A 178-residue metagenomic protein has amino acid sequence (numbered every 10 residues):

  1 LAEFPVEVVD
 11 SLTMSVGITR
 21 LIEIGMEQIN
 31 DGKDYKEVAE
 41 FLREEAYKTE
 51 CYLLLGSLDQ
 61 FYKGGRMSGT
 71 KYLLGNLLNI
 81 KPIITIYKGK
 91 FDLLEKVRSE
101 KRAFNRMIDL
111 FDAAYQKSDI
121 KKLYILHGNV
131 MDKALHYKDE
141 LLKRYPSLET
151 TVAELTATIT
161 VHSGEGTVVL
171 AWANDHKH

Functional and structural regions predicted by a protein language model:
L1-E7, T13-H178: Mixed-charge interfacial surface used for oligomerization/domain docking and macromolecular partner engagement
